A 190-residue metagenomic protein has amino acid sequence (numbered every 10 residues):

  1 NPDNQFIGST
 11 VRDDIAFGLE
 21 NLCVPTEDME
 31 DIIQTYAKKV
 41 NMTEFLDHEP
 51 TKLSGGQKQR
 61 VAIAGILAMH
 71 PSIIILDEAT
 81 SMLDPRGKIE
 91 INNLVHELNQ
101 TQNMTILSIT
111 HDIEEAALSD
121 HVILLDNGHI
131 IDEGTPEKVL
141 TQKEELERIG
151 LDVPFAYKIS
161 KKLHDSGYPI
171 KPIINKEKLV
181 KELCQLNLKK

Functional and structural regions predicted by a protein language model:
E27-F45: Conserved ABC ATPase "signature" region
E49-L53, Q57: Conserved ABC ATPase signature
H70: Conserved catalytic motifs of ABC-family nucleotide-binding domains
I74-D77: Catalytic Walker B motif of ABC-type/P-loop ATPase nucleotide-binding domains
P85-G87: Helix N-cap at the start of a conserved alpha-helix in ABC-type nucleotide-binding domains
E133-G134: ABC ATPase "signature
